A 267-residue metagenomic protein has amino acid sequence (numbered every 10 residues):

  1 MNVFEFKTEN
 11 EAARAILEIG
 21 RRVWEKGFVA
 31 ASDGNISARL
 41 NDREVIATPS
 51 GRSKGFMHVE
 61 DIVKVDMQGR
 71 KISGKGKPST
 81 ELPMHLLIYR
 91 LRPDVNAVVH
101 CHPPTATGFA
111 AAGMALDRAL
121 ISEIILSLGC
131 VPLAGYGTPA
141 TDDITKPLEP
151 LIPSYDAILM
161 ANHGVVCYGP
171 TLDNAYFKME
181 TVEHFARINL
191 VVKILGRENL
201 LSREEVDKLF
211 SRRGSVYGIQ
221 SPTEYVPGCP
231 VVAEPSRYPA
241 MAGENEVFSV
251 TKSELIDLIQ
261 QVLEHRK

Functional and structural regions predicted by a protein language model:
M1-K267: Glycine-rich flexible loops
